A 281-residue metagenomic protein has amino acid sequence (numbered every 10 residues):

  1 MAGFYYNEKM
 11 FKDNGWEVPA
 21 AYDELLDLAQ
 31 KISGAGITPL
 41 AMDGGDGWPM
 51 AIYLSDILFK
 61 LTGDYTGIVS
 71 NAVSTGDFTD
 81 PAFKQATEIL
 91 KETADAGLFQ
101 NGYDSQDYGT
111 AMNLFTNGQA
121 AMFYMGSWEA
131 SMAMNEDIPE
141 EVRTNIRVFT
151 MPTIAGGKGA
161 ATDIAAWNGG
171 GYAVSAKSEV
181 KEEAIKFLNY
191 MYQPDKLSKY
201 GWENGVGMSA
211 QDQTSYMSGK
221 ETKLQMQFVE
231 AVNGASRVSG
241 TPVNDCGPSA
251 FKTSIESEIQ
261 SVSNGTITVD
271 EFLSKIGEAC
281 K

Functional and structural regions predicted by a protein language model:
M1-V18, L26, I37, G44-S70 (+4 more regions): Periplasmic solute-binding protein
M10-D13, Q30-A35, G109-F123, S257 (+1 more regions): Short helices/loops that flank or line small-molecule/ion binding pockets
A29, A94, L188-D212: Periplasmic-binding protein-like
A29-K31, A72-Y103: Glycine-centered hinge/linker elements that transmit conformational signals in sensory and ligand-binding systems
L61-Q85, E136-E141, I146, T153-D163 (+2 more regions): Short, solvent-exposed loop/beta-turn-alpha elements that line the ligand-binding surface or hinge of extracytoplasmic
A72, A166, N204-T214, L224-C280: C-terminal capping/gating helix-and-loop segments adjacent to ligand/active sites or protein-protein/ligand interfaces
Q85-A86, G170, E179-M191, F251-S254 (+1 more regions): Short amphipathic alpha-helical coupling segments at ligand-binding clamshell hinges and other catalytic/signaling
E88-V180: Extracytoplasmic/periplasmic substrate-binding proteins
